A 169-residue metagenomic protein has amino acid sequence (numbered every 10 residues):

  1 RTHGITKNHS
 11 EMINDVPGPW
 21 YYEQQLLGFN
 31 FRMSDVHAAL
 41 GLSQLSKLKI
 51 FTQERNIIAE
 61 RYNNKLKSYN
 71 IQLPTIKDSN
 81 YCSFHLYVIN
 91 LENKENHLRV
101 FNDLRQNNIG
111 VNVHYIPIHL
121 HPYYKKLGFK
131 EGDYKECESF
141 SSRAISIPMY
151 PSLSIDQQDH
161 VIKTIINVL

Functional and structural regions predicted by a protein language model:
R1-L169: PLP-dependent aminotransferase class I/II
